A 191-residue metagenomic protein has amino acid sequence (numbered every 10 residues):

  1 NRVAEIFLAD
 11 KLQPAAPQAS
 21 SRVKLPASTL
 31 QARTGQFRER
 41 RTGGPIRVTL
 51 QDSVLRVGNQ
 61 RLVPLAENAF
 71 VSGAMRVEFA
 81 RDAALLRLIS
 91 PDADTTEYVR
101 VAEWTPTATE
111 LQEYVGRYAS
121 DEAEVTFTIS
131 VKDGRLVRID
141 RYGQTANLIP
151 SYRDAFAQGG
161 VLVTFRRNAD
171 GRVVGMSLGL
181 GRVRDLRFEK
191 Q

Functional and structural regions predicted by a protein language model:
N1-Q191: Catalytic loop of the DD-peptidase/beta-lactamase superfamily, centered on the K-T-G motif and neighboring
